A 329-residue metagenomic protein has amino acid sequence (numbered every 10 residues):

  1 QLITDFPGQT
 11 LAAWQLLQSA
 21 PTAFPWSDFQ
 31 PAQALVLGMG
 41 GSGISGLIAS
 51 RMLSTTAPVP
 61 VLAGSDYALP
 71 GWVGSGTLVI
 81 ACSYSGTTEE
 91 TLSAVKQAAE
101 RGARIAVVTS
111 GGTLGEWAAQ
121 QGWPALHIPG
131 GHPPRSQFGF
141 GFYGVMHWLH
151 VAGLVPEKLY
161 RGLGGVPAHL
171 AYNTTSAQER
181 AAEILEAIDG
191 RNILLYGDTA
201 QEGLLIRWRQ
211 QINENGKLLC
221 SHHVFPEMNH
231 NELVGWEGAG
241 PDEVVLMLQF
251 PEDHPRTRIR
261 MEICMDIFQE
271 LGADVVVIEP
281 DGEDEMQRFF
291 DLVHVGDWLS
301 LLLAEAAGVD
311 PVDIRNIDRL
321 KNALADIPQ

Functional and structural regions predicted by a protein language model:
Q1, G8, W14, Q18-A23 (+4 more regions): Conserved, well-structured ligand/cofactor-binding cores
Q1-L2, A12-F24, F29-A32, H150-V244 (+1 more regions): Active-site phosphate/pyrophosphate-binding segments
D28-N173, L248-P255, I259-V276: Glycine-rich phosphate-binding loops that contact phosphosugars or nucleotide phosphates
A63-D66, L218-N229, D274-E283: A generic structural motif
F138-H147, A187-D189, D198-I206, D291-W298: Active-site-proximal catalytic alpha-helix in oxidoreductases
V234-R315: C-terminal active-site/capping subdomain that shapes the small-molecule cofactor and substrate pocket of enzyme
D310-Q329: Short, small/acidic-rich helices and loops at N termini and domain boundaries of DNA replication/processing enzymes
